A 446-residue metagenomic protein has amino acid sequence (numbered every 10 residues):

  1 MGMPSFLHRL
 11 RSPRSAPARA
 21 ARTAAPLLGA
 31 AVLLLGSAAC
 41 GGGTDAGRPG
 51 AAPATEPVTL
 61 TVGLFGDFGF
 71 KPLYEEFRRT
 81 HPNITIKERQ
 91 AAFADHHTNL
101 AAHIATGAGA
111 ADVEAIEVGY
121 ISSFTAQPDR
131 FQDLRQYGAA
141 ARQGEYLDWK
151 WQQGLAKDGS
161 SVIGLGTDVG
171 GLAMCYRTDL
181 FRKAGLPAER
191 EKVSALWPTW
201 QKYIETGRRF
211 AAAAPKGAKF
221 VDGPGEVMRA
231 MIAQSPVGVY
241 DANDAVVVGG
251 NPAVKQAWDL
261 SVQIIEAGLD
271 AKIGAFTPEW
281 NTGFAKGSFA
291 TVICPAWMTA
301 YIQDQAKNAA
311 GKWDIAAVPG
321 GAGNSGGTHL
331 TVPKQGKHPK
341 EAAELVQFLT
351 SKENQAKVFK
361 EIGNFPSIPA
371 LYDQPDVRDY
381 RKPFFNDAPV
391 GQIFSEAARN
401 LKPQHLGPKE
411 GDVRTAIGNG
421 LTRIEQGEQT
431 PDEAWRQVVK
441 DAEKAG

Functional and structural regions predicted by a protein language model:
G2-S123, P128, R142, K337-E341 (+6 more regions): Conserved N-terminal structural module of periplasmic/extracytoplasmic solute-binding proteins
Q90-L100, V118-G119, L196-K202, K272-K286: Short helix-initiation/N-cap motifs at beta->coil->alpha
D112-A115, A290-P295: Paired acidic/hydrophobic, glycine-rich loop segments that form the ligand-binding mouth/hinge of periplasmic-binding
V118-A173, Q201, K312-D314: Hinge/lid segment of periplasmic solute-binding proteins
Y120-T125, A296-A310: A ligand-binding cleft/hinge motif common to bilobed small-molecule-binding domains
I204-R208, N243-G274: Glycine-centered hinge/linker elements that transmit conformational signals in sensory and ligand-binding systems
I265-A267, D304-A370, Q426: Extracytoplasmic/periplasmic substrate-recognition and gating elements
F385-D441: C-terminal capping/gating helix-and-loop segments adjacent to ligand/active sites or protein-protein/ligand interfaces
